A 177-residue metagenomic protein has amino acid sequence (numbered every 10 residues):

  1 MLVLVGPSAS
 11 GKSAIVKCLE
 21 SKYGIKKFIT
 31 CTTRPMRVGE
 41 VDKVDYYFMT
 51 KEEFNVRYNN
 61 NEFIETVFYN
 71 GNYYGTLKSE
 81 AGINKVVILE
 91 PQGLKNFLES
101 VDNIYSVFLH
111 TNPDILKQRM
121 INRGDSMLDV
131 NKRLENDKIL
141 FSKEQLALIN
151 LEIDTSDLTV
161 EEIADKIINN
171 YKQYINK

Functional and structural regions predicted by a protein language model:
L4: Hydrophobic anchor at the beta1->P-loop junction of P-loop NTPases
P7: P-loop (Walker A) phosphate-binding loop of NTP-binding proteins
S10: ATP-binding Walker
S13: Walker A/P-loop
T32-K85, L89-Q92: ATP-dependent small-molecule kinase phosphotransfer cores that center on conserved nucleotide phosphate-binding segments
V86-E90, S100-I121: Conserved phosphate-donor/acceptor-positioning beta-strand/loop module used by diverse small-molecule
D125-Y171: Small-molecule kinase domains that catalyze NTP-dependent phosphoryl transfer to phosphate-bearing small molecules
